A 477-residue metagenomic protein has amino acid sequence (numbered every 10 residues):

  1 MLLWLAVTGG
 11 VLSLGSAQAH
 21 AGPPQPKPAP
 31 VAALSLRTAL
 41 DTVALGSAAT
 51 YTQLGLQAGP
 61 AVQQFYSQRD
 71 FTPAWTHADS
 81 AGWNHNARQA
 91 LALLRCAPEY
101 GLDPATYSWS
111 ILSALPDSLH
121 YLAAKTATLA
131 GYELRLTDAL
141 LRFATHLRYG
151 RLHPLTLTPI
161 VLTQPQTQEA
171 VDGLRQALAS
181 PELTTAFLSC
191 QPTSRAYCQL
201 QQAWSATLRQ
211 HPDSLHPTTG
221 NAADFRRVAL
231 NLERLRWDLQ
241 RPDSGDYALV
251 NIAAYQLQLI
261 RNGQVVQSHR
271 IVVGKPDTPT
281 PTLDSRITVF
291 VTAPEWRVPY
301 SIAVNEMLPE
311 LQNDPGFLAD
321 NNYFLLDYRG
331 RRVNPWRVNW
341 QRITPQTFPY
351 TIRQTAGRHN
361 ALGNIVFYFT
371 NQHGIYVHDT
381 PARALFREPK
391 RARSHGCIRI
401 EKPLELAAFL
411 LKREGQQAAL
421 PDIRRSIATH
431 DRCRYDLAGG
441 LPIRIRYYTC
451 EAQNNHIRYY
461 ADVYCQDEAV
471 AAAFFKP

Functional and structural regions predicted by a protein language model:
M1-K27: Bacterial Sec-dependent N-terminal signal peptides
A19-S67, L141-R142, T158-P477: Well-ordered beta-sheet/strand-loop patches within structured domains
A21-I160: Cationic-aromatic interfacial patches
